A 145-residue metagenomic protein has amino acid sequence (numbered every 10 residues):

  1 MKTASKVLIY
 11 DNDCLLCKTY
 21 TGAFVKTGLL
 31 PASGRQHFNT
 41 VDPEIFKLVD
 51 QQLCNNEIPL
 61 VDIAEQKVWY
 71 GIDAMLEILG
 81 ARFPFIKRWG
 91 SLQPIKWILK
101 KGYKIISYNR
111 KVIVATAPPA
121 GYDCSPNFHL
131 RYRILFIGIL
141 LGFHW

Functional and structural regions predicted by a protein language model:
M1-A32: Local sequence-structure signature of Cys/Sec-based thiol-disulfide redox active-site neighborhoods
D13-L15, T19-F24, R133-W145: Membrane-proximal intrinsically disordered regions of secretory-pathway and membrane-system proteins
G28, D50-Q51: Glycine-centered secondary-structure boundary/capping sites
L29-I45, N55: Thiol-based oxidoreductase modules, predominantly thioredoxin-like and allied folds used for disulfide exchange
I45, Q51-G142: Thiol/selenol-based redox catalytic cores and closely related redox-interacting motifs
